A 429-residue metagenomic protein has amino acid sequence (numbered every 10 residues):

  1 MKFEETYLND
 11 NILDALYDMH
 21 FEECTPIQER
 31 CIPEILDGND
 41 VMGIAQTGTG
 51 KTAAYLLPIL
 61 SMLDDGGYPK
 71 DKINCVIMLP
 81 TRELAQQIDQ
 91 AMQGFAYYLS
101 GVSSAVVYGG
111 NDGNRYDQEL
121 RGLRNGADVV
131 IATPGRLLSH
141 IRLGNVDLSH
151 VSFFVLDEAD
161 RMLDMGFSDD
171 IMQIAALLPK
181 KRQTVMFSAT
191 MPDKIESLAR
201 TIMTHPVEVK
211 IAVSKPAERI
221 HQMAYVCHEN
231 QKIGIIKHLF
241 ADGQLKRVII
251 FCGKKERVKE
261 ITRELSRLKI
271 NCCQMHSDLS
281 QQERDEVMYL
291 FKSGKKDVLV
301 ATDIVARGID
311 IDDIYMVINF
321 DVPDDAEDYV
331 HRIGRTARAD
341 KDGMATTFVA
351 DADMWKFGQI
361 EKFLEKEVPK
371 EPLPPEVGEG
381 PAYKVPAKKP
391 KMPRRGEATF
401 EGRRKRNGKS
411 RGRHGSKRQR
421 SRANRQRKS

Functional and structural regions predicted by a protein language model:
K2-P381: Conserved helicase RecA-like core
S293, F363-S429: Basic Arg/Gly/Lys-rich low-complexity intrinsically disordered segments
